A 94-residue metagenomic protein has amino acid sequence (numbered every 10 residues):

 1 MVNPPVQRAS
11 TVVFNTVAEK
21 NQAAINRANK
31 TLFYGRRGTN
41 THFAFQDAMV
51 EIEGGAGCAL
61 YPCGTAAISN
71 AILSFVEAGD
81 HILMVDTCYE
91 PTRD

Functional and structural regions predicted by a protein language model:
M1-A23: N-terminal amphipathic/basic leader segments beginning at the initiator methionine
P5-V6, G57-A59, D80-H81: Structural motif
S10-T11, C63-G64, V85-T87: Fold-independent oxyanion-binding glycine-rich loops and adjacent beta-strand/coil segments at enzyme active sites
T16-A66, P91-R93: Conserved N-terminal alpha-helix of the aminotransferase class I/II PLP-enzyme fold
E51-I52, N70-A78: Alpha-helix C-terminal capping segments
S74-T92: Conserved PLP-anchoring active-site segment centered on the Schiff-base-forming lysine
